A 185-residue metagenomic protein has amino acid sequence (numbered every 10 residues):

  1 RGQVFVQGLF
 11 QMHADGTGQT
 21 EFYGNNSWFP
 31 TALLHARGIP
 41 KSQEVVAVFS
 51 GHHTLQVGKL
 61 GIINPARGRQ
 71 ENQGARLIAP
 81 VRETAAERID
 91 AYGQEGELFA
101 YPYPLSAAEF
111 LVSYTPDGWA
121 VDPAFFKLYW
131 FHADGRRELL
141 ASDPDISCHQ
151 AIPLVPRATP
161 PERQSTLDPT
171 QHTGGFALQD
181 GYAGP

Functional and structural regions predicted by a protein language model:
R1, E44-V48, F110-Y114, P160-R163: Residue position within the beta-strands of beta-propeller blades
R1, F49-H52, A66, P116-D117 (+1 more regions): Residue-level signature of beta-propeller blades and closely related beta-rich strand-turn architectures in secreted
R1, S27-E44, R88-L105, E109 (+1 more regions): Conserved beta-propeller blade repeats
V4-Q11, T54-N64, N72, A120-Y129: Structural motif
H13-G16, I62-I78, L139: Short loop/turn segments immediately following beta-strands, especially the blade-tip and inter-blade linker loops
Q19-F29, R69-G93, P144-A158: Surface-exposed loop and turn segments in beta-propeller and other repeat-based domains that flank or scaffold
A86, D90, E97, P156-P185: Surface beta-strand/loop "capping" patches
P123-D168: Blade-level signature of beta-propeller repeat domains, shared across WD40, Kelch, NHL, RCC1 and BNR/Asp-box propellers
